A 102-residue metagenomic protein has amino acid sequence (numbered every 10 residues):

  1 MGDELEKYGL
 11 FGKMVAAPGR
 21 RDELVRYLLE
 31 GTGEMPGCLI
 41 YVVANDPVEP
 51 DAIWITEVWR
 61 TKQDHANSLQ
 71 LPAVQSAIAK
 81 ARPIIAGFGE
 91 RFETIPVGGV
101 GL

Functional and structural regions predicted by a protein language model:
M1-Y8, V42-D51, A77-L102: Glycine-rich beta-strand-turn "strand-cap" elements at beta-sheet edges
K7-M14, V42-Q70: Short, well-ordered beta-strand segments in beta-rich or mixed alpha/beta enzyme and ligand-binding folds
P18-I40, A73: Short amphipathic alpha-helical segments
L28, S68-L69, I78: Short, flexible helix/strand-to-coil boundary loops that buttress conserved ligand/catalytic motifs in alpha/beta
G33-P36, R60, A86: Short conserved AdoMet
